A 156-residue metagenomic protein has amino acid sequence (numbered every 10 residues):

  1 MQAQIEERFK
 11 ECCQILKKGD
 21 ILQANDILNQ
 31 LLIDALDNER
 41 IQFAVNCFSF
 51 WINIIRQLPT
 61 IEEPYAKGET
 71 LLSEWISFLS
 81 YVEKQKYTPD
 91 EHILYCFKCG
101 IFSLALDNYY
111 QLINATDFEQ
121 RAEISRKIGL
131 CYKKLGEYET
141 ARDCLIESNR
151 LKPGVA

Functional and structural regions predicted by a protein language model:
Q2-R8, V82-E91, D117-S125, L151-V155: Generic helix N-cap/helix-start motif at coil->alpha-helix transitions
Q4, F9-G19, I33, F97 (+1 more regions): Hydrophobic/aromatic side-chain positions at a characteristic register within alpha-helices of tetratricopeptide repeats
Q14-I15, L31, F48, Y95 (+3 more regions): Residue-level signature for tetratricopeptide repeat
K17-A24, I54, G68-E69, Y81-K84 (+2 more regions): Helix-turn-helix repeat elements of alpha-solenoid scaffolds
I21-Q57, N149-A156: Short, charge-rich amphipathic alpha-helical segments embedded in non-transmembrane helical bundles/solenoids
N29, Y110, D143-E147: Alpha-solenoid helical repeat scaffolds
C47-W75: Alpha-helical linker/edge segments of TPR/alpha-solenoid repeat scaffolds and analogous pre-/post-domain helices
